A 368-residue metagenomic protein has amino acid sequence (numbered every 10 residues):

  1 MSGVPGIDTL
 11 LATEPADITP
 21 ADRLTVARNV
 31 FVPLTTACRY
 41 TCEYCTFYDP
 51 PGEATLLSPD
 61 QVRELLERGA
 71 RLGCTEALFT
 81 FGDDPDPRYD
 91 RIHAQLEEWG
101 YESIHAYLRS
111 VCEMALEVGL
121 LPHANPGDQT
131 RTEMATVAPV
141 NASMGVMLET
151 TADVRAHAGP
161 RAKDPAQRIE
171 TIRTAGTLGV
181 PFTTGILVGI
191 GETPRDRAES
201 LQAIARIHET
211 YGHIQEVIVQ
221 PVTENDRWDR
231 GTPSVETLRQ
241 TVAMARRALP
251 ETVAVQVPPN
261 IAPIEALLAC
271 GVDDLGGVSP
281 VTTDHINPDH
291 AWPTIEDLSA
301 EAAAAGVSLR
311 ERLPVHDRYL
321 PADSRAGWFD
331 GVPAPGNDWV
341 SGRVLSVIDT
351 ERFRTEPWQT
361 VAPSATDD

Functional and structural regions predicted by a protein language model:
M1-I18, R63, V118, A198-D368: Auxiliary Fe-S-binding modules of radical SAM enzymes
V4, D8, V32, T36 (+8 more regions): Electropositive phosphate-/nucleotide-binding environments in soluble metabolic enzymes
A21-R23, R39, L72-T75, V118 (+3 more regions): Short coil/turn connectors at secondary-structure junctions
L24-Q61, D84-P85: Canonical Radical SAM [4Fe-4S] cluster-binding loop centered on the CxxxCxxC motif and its immediate flanking residues
T25-V32, T75-F79, P122-A124, M144-V146 (+5 more regions): Hydrophobic faces of well-ordered beta-strands that scaffold small-molecule active sites in alpha/beta enzyme cores
R28-V32, D49, T80-G100, R155 (+2 more regions): Glycine-rich, proline-tolerant flexible connector loops at the mouths of alpha/beta enzymes
V30-V32, T36, D83-P85, P126-T130 (+6 more regions): Active-site-proximal loop/turn and secondary-structure-junction residues that shape catalytic pockets, frequently
P51-E209: Conserved Radical SAM active-site core
